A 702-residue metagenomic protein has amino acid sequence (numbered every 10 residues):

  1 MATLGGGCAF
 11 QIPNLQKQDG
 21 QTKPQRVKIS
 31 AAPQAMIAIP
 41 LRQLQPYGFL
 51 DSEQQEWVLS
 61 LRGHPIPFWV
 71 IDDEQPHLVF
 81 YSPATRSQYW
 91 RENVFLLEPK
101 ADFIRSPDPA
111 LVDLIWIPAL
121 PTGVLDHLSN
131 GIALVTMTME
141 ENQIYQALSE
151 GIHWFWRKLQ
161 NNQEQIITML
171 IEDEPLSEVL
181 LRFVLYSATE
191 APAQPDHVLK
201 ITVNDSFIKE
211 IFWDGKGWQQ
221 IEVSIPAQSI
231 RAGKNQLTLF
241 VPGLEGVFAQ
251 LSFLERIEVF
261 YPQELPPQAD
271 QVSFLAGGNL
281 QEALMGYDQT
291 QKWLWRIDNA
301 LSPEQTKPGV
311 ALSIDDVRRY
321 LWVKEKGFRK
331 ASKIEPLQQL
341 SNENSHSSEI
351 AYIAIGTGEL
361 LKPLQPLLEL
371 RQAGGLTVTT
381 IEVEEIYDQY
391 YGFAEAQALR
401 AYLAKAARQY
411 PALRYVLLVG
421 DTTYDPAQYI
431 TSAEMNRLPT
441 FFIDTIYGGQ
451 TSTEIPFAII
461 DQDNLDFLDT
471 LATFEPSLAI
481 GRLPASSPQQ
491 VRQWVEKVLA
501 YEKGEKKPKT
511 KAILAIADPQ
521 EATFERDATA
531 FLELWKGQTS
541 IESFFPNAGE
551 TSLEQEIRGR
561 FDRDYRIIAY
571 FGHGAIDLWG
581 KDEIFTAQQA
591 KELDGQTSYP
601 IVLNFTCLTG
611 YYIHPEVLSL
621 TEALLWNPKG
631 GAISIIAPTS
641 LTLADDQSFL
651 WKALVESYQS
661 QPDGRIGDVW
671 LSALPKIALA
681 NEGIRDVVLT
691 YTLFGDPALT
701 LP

Functional and structural regions predicted by a protein language model:
M1-G5: Bacterial N-terminal signal peptides
A9-P702: Cysteine-dependent hydrolase recognition
